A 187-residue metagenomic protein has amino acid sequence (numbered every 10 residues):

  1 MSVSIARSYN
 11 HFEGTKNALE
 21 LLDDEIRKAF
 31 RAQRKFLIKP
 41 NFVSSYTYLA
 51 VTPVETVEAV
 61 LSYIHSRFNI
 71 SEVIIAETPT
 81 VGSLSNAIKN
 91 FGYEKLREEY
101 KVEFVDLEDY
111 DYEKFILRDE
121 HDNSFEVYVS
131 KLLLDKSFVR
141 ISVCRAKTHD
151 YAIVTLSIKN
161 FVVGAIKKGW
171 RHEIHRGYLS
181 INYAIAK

Functional and structural regions predicted by a protein language model:
M1-K187: N-terminal and secondary-structure boundary signal
